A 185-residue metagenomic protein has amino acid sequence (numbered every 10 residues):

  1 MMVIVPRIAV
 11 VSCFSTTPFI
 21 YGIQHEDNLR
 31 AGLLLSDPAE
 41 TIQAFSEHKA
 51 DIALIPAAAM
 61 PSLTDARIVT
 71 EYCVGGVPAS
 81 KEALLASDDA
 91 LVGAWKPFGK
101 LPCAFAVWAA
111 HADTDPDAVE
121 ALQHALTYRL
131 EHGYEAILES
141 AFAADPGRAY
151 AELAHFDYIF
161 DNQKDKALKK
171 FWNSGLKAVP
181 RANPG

Functional and structural regions predicted by a protein language model:
M1-G185: Domain-level signature for soluble enzymes in the chorismate/prephenate branch of the shikimate pathway
